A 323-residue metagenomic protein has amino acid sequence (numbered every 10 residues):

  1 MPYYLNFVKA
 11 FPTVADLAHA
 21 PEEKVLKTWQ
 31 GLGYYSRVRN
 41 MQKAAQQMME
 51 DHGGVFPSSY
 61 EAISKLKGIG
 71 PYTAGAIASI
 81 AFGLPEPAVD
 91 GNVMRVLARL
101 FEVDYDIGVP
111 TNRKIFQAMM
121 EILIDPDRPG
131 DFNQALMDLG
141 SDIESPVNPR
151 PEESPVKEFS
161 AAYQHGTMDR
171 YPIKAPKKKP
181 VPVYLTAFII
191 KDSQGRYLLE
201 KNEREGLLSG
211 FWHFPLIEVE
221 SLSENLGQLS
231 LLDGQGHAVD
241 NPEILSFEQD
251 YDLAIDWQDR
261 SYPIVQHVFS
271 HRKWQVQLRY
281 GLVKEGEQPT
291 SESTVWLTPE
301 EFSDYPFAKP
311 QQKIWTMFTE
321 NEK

Functional and structural regions predicted by a protein language model:
M1-E152, V156-H165, D169, P182: Catalytic cores of DNA base-excision repair glycosylases
S141-K323: Intrinsically disordered, low-complexity, charged terminal extensions of DNA damage-control enzymes
